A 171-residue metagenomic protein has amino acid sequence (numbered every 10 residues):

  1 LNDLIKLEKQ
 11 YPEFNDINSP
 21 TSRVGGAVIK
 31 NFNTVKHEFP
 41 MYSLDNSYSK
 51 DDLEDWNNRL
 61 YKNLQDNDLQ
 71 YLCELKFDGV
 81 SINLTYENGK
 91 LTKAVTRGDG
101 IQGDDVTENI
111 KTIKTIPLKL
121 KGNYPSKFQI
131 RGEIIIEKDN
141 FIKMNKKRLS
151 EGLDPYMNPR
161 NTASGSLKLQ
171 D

Functional and structural regions predicted by a protein language model:
L1-D171: RNA/tRNA-interacting regions in translation and RNA-turnover enzymes
